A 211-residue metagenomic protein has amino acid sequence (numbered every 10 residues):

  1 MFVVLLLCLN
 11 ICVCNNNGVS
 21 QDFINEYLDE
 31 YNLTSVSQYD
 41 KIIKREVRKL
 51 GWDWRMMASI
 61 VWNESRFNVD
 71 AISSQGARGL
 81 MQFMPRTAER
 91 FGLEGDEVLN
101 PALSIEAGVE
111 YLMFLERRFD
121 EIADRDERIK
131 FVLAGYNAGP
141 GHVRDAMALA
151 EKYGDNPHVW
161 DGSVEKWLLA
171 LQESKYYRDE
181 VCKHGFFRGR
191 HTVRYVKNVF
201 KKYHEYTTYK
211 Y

Functional and structural regions predicted by a protein language model:
F2-N10: Bacterial N-terminal signal peptides
N17-Y211: Catalytic glycan-binding domains that act on GlcNAc-containing polysaccharides
